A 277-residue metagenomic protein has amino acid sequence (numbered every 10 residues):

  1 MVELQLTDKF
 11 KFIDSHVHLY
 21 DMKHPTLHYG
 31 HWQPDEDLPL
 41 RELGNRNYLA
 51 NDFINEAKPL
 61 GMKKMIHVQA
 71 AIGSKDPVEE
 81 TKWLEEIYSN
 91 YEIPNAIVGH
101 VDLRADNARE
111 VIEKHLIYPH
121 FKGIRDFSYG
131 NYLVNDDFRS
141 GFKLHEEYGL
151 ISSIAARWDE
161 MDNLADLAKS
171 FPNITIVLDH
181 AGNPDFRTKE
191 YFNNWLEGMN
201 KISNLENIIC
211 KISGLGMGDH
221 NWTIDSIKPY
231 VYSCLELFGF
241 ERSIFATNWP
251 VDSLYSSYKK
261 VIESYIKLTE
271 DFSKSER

Functional and structural regions predicted by a protein language model:
M1-E85, E263: An N-terminally biased module of ancient metal coordination in phosphate/nucleic-acid-related enzymes
V2-Q5, D185-R277: H/E-rich (His + Asp/Glu) clusters that bind or coordinate divalent metals
Q5, K75-E160, D166, I209-G218: Active-site gating/metal-coordination segments in enzymes
T7, K11-P25, K58, R104 (+7 more regions): A generic "structured core" feature
I13-V17, K64-V68, N95-G99, K122-D126 (+4 more regions): Hydrophobic faces of well-ordered beta-strands that scaffold small-molecule active sites in alpha/beta enzyme cores
H18, A71, D102, G182 (+2 more regions): Catalytic metal-binding/acid-base residues of hydrolase active sites
D37-R46, Q69-S74, V98-R104, F127-Y132 (+2 more regions): Active-site mouth loops of central-metabolism enzymes
N45-I54, K82, A108-E110, M161-L164 (+2 more regions): Alpha-helical scaffolding within the catalytic cores of extracellular/periplasmic polymer-degrading hydrolases
